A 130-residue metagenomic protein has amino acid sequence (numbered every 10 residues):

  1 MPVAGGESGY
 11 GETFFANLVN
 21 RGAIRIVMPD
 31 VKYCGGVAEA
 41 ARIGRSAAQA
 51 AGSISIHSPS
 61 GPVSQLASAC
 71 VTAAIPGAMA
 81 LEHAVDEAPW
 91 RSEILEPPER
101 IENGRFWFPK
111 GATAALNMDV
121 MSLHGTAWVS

Functional and structural regions predicted by a protein language model:
M1-P109: Shared catalytic-loop signature of beta/alpha-barrel
I94-S130: C-terminal extensions of enzymes
